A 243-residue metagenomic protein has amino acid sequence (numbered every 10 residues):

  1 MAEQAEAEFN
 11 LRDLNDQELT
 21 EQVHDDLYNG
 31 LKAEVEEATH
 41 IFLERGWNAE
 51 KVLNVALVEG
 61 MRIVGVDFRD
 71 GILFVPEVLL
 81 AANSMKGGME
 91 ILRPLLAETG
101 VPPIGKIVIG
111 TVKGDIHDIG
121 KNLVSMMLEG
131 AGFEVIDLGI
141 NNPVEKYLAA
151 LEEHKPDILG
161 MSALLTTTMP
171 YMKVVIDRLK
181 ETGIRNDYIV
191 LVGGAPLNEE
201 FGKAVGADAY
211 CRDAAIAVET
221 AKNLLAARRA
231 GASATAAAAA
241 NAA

Functional and structural regions predicted by a protein language model:
M1-T99: Long amphipathic alpha-helical segments
V64, K106-T111, M161-S162: Short, hydrophobic beta-strand segments
L96-K113: Glycine/charge-rich, flexible interdomain linkers and switch-proximal surface loops that mediate coupling
K121-A131, I136-A207, D213-K222: Cofactor-cradling patches in redox/metallo enzymes
D208-A214, A234-A243: A polyampholytic, Gly/Pro-enriched intrinsically disordered region
V218-A240: A charged, well-structured terminal subsegment
